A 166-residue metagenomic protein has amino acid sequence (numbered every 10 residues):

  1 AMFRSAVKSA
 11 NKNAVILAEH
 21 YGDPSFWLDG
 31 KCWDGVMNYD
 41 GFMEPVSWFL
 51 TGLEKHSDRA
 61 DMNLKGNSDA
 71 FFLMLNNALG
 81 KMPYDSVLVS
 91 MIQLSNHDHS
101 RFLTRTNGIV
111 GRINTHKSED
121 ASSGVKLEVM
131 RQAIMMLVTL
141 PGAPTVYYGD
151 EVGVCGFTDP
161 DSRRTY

Functional and structural regions predicted by a protein language model:
A1-D85, S90, M136, G153-Y166: Active-site-proximal helices and loops of the catalytic beta/alpha 8
M2, A70, V89-I92, V125-Q132 (+1 more regions): Generic recognition of stable, solvent-exposed alpha-helical segments in well-folded globular domains
G30, D40, I92-I113, S118 (+1 more regions): Aromatic/acidic polysaccharide-binding cleft in carbohydrate-active enzymes
R59-K65, D69-F72, A78, V110-M130: Aromatic-anchored helix/helix-loop segment that forms the rim or "lid" of small-molecule/cofactor binding pockets
